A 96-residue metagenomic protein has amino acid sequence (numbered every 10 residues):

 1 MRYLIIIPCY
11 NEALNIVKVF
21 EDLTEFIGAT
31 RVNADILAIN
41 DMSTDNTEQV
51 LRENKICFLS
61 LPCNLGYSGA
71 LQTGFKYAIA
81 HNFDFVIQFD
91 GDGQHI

Functional and structural regions predicted by a protein language model:
R2-Y3, T24-L37, N46: Short loop->beta transition adjacent to catalytic acidic/histidine clusters or analogous donor-positioning motifs
I7, V32-M42, L59: Short beta-strand/loop segment that forms part of the nucleotide-sugar
E12-I27: Short, well-formed alpha-helical segments that are part of the catalytic scaffolds of diverse glycosyltransferases
L14-K18, D45-Q49, G69: Residue-level preference for short helical/loop micro-motifs built around acidic side chains
F26, F75-I79, I87: Acidic/histidine-enriched, beta-strand-rich ligand/metal-binding domains
N40-E48, G93: A conserved acidic beta->alpha catalytic loop
E48-H81: Conserved donor nucleotide-binding strand/loop of the catalytic core
F83-Q94: Short beta-strand-to-loop acidic/aromatic patch adjacent to the donor-nucleotide binding site
